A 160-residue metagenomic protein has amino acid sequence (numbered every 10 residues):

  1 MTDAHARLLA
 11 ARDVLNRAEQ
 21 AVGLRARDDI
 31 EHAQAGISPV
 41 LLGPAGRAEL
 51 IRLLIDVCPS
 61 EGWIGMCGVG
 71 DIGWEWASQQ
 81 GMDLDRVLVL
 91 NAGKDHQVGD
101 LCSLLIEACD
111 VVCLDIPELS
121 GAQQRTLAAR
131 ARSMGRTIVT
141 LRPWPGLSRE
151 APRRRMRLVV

Functional and structural regions predicted by a protein language model:
M1-M66: Detector for small/aliphatic-rich hydrophobic stretches
R25-E31, L84-R86, R149-V160: Structural recognition of alpha->loop->beta junctions
H32-Q34, L105-I106, R132: Solvent-exposed alpha-helices and their adjacent loops that cap or buttress functional pockets in soluble metabolic
R52-L54, W76, D100-L104, A122-R130: A short acidic, amphipathic alpha-helical/loop segment
D56-P59, E107, V111, S133: Short, intrinsically disordered, mixed-charge
P59-W63, L84-D85, A131-I138: Structural alpha-beta junctions
W63-L119: Long, charge-dense
E118-V160: Replace "adjacent to P-loop NTPase cores in ATP/GTP-dependent enzymes" with "adjacent to NTP-binding cores
